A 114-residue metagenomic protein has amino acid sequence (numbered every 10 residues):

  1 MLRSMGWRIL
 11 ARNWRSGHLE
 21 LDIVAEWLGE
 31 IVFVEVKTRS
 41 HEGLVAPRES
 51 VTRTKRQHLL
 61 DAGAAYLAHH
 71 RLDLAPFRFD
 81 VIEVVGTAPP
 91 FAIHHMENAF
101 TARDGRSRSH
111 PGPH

Functional and structural regions predicted by a protein language model:
M5-I31: Active-site metal-binding core of divalent-cation-utilizing nuclease and nuclease-like domains
L10, S40, P47, P89-A92 (+1 more regions): Glycine-rich, flexible loop/turn motifs
N13, K37, D80-I82: Solvent-exposed beta-strand sheet faces enriched in polar/charged residues
H18, I31-F33, P76, I93: Structural motif
L21-L44, V51, L59: Conserved catalytic cores of phosphodiester-cleaving nucleases, focusing on short active-site segments
L44-F77: Mid-chain, well-packed structural core segment of small domains
H69-H114: Domain-level recognition of nuclease-like catalytic cores that cleave nucleotide substrates
